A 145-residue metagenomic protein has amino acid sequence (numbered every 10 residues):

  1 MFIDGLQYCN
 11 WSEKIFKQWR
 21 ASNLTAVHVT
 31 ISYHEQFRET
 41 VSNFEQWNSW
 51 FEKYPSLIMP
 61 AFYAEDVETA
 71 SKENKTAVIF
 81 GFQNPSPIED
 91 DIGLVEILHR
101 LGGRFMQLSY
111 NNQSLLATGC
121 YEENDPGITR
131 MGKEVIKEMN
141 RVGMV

Functional and structural regions predicted by a protein language model:
M1-T129: N-terminal hydrophobic targeting/anchoring segments and the immediately downstream early-domain regions of hydrolases
E134-V145: Substrate-binding cleft of carbohydrate-active enzyme catalytic domains
